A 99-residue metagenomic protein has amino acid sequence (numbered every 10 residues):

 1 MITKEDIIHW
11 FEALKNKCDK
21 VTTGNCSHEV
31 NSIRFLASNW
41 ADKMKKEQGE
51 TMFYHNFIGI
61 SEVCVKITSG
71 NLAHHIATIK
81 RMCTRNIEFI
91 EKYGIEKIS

Functional and structural regions predicted by a protein language model:
M1-I7: Short, charge/polar-rich alpha-helical segments
T3, E12-G94: Long, low-complexity or tandemly repetitive, helically biased scaffold regions used for multimeric assembly/adhesion
E96-S99: Short acidic DE-rich linear segments
